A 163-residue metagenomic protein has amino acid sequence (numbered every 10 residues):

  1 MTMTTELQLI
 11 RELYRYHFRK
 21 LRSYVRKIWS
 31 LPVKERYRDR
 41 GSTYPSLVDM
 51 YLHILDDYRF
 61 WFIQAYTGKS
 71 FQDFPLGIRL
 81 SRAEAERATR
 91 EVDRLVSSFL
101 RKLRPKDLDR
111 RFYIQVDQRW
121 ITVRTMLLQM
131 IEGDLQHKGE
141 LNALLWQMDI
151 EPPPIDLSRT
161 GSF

Functional and structural regions predicted by a protein language model:
M1-Q8: Basic/polar N-terminal segments that are highly enriched at the extreme N-terminus, encompassing both cleavable
L7, L13-Y14, A85: Short leucine-rich amphipathic alpha-helices used at interfaces
Q8-I10, L80-S81, V96, T125-L127: A ubiquitous short alpha-helical element
R11-R26, S30-P75, Q115-F163: Short, contiguous alpha-helical
T67-R104: Helix-adjacent hinge/juxtasegments
R101-V116: Acidic catalytic patch
